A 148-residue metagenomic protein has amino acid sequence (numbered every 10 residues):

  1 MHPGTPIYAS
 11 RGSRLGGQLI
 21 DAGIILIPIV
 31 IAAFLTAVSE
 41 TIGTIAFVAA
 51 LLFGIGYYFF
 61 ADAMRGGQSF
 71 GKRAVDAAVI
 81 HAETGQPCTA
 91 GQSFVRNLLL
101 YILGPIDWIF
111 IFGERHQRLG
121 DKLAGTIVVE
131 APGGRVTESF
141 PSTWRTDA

Functional and structural regions predicted by a protein language model:
M1-W108, R118-L119, L123-A148: Short, small/hydrophobic-residue-rich motifs at membrane-helix boundaries and re-entrant hairpins of integral membrane
